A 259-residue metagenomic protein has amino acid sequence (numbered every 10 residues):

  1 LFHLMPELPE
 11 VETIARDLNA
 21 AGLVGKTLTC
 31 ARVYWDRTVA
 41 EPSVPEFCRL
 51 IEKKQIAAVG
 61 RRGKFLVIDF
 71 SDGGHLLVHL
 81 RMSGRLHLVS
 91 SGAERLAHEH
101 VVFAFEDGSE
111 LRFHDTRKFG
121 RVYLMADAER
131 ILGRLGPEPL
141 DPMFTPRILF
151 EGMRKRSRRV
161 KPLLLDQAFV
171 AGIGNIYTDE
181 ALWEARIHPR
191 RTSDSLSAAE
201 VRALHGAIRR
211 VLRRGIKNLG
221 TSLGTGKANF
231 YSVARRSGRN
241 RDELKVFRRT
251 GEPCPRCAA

Functional and structural regions predicted by a protein language model:
L1-L4, G251-P253: N-terminal targeting leaders only when they are immediately followed by extended low-complexity/repeat-rich tracts
F2-V122, I131, M143-F144: Gly/Gly-Pro- and Ser/Thr-rich, intrinsically disordered tail segments characteristic of DNA damage-repair and tolerance
L4, L76-I187, T192-S195, A199 (+1 more regions): Phosphate/anion-contacting hairpin/loop surfaces
A20-L23, T27-F47, E52, G60 (+1 more regions): Basic, nucleic-acid-binding surfaces and adjacent catalytic neighborhoods in DNA/RNA-processing proteins
